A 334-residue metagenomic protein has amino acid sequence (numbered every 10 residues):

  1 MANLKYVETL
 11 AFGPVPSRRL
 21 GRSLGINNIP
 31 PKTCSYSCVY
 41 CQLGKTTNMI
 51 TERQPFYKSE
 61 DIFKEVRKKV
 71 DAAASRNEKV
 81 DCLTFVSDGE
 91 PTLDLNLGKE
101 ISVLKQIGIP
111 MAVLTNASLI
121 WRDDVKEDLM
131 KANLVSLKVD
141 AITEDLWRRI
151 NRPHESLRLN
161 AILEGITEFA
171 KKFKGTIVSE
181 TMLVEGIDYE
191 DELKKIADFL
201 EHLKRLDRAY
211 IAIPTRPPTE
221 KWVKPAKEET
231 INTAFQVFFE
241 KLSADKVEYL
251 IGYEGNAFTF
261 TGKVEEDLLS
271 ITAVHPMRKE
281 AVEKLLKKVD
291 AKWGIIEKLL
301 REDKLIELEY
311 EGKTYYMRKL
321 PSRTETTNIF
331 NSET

Functional and structural regions predicted by a protein language model:
M1-R19, K64, D188-T334: Auxiliary Fe-S-binding modules of radical SAM enzymes
L10-P14, L24-G25, K69-A72: Short secondary-structure capping/turn segments at boundaries of alpha-helices and beta-strands
R18-D61: Canonical Radical SAM [4Fe-4S] cluster-binding loop centered on the CxxxCxxC motif and its immediate flanking residues
S23-G25, C82, S136, V178: Short hydrophobic-acidic sequence motifs that mark active-site Asp/Glu residues
N28, F85-S87, T181-L183: Short glycine-centered, acidic/aromatic-flanked micro-motifs in structured strand/loop junctions that mark active-site
K45-T84: Conserved alpha-helical substructure of the radical SAM core
T92-K241: Conserved AdoMet/S-adenosylmethionine-binding subsite of the radical SAM
